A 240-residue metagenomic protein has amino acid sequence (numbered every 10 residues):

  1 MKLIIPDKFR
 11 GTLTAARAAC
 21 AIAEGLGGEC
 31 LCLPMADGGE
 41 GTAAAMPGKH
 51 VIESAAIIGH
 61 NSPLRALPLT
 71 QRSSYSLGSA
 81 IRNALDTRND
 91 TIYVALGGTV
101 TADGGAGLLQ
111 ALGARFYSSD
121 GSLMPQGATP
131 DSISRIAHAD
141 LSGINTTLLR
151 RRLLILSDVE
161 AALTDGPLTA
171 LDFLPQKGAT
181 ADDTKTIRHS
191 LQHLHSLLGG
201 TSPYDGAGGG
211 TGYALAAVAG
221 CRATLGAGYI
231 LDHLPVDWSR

Functional and structural regions predicted by a protein language model:
M1-R240: N-terminal loops that bind phosphate or other acidic moieties and the adjacent beta-alpha structural core
